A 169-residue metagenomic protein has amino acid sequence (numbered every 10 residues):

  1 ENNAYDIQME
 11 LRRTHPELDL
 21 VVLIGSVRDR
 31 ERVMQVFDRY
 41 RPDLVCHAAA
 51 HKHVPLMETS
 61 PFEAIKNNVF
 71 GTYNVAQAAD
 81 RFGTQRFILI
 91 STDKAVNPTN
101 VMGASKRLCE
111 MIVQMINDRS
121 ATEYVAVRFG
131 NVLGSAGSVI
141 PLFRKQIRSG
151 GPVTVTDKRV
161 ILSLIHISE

Functional and structural regions predicted by a protein language model:
E1-R41: N-terminal Rossmann/SDR dinucleotide-binding element
V22, L89, A126-R128: Conserved beta-strand scaffold in the Rossmann-like NAD(H)/NADP(H)-binding core of dehydrogenases/reductases
R28, A95, V132-G134: Conserved sequence/active-site signature of Rossmann-fold short-chain dehydrogenase/reductase
F37, R41-C46, V54, T84: Proline-aspartate-enriched helix->loop->beta-strand connector
H51-E110, M115-N117, Y124: Conserved Rossmann-fold NAD(P)-dependent oxidoreductase catalytic core, especially the SDR/UDP-sugar
I112-V153, D157-I161: Conserved beta-loop-beta element that borders a ligand/cofactor-binding pocket
S163-E169: Residue-level detector of conserved catalytic or cofactor/ligand-binding positions in enzyme active sites
